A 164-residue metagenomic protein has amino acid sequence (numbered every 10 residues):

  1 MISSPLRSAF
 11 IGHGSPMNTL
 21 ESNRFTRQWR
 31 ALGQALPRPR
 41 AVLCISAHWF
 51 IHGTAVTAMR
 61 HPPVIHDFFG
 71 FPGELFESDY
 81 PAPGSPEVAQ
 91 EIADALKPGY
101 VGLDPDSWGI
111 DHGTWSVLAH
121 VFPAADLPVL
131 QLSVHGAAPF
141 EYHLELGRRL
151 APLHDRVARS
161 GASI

Functional and structural regions predicted by a protein language model:
M1-S3, A35-L36, V121-A125, P152-D155: Solvent-exposed alpha-helices and their adjacent loops that cap or buttress functional pockets in soluble metabolic
I2-Y100: A short aromatic-anchored loop/beta-hairpin motif
A9, A41-L43, P128-L130, R159-G161: Conserved beta-strand elements of the Class I
P39, V101-G102, R156-R159: A general structural signal for well-ordered secondary-structure junctions
S46-H48, W108, A162-I164: Short, well-ordered beta-to-alpha junction loops that form the rim of enzyme active sites and present histidine/acidic
A89-L144, R149: Internal, conserved structured core segments that host functional sites
H143-I164: A contiguous pocket-lining binding segment that forms or flanks enzyme active sites
